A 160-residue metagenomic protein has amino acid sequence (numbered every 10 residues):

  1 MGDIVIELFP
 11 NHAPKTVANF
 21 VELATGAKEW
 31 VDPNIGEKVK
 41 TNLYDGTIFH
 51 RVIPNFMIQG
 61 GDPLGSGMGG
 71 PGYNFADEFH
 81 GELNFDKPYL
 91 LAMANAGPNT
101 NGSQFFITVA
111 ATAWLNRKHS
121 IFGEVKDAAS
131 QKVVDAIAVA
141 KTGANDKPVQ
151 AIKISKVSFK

Functional and structural regions predicted by a protein language model:
M1-K160: Cyclophilin-like peptidyl-prolyl cis-trans isomerases
